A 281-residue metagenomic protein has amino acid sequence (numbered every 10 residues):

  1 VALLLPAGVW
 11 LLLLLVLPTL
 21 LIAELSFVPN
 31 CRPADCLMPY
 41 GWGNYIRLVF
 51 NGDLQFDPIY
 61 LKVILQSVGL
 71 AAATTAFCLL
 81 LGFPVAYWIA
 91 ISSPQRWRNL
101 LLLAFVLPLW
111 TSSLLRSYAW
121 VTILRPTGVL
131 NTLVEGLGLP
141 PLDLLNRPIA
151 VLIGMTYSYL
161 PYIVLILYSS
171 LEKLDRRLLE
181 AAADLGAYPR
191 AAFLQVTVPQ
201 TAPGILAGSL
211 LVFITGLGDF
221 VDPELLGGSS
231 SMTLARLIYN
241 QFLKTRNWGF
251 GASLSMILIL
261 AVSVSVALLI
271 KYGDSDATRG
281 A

Functional and structural regions predicted by a protein language model:
V1, C31, N44-L54, L217-K271: Interhelical loop and adjacent transmembrane-helix boundary motif in polytopic membrane transport permeases
V1-E24, W88, R98-A104, L268: N-terminal signal-anchor/first transmembrane alpha helix
L5-L17, L107, Y157, I163-R176 (+3 more regions): Transmembrane alpha-helices
V16-F56, I123, T127, G227-S229 (+1 more regions): Short membrane-interfacial helix/loop motifs at transmembrane-helix boundaries
F56-I89, T156: Transmembrane alpha-helix signature in integral membrane proteins
A73-V106, V121-T122, R177-L179, F193 (+1 more regions): Transmembrane-helix boundary motif in ABC transporter permease subunits
L115-T156, R190, L226-S230: Membrane-interfacial helix termini and adjacent extracytoplasmic/periplasmic loops of multi-pass transporters
Y168-L179, A183, G249-A281: C-terminal transmembrane helix and the adjacent membrane-cytosol boundary/short C-terminal tail of inner/organellar
